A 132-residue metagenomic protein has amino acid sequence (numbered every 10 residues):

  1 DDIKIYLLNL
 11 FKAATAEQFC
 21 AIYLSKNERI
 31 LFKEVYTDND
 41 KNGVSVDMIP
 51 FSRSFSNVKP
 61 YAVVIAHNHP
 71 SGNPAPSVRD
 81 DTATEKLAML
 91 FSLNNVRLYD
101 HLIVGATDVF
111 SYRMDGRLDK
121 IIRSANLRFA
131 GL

Functional and structural regions predicted by a protein language model:
D1-F32, Y36: Long amphipathic N-terminal alpha/beta scaffold segment
D2-I5, N27, T37, K41-L132: Active-site-proximal loop/helix of nucleotide/amide-processing enzymes and allied scaffolds
